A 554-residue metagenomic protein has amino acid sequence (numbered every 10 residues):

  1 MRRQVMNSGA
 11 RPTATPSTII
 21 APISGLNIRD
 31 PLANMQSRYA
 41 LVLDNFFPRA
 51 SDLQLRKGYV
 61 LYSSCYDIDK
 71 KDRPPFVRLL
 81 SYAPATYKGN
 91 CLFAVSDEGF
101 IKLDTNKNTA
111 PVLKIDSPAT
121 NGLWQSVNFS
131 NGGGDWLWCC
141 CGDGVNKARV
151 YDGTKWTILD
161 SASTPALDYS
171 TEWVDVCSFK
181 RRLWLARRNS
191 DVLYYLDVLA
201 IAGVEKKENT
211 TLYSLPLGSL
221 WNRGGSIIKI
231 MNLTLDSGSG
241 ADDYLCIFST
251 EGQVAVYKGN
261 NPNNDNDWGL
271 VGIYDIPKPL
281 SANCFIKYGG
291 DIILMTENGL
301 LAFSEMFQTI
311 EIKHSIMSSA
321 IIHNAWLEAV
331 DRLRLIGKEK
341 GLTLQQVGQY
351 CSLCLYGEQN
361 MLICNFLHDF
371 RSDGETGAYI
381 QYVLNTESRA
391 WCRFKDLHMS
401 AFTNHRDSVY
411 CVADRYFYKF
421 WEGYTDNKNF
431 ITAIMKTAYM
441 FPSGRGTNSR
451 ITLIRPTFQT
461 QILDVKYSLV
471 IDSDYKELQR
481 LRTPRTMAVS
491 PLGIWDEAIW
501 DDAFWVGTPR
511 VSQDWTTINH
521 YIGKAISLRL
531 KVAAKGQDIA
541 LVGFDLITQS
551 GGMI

Functional and structural regions predicted by a protein language model:
M1-V112, E172-Y257, L335-L384, Y416: N-terminal beta-propeller domains
M6, V127-F129, H405-R406, E477-I526: Leucine-centric amphipathic alpha-helical interface motifs
D72-A83, A119-G132, A166-S178, I227-M231 (+3 more regions): Repeated scaffold domains used in trafficking and secretory/extracellular systems, primarily beta-propellers
K107-V112, K155-I158, A202-T211, P262-V271 (+2 more regions): Beta-strand initiation motifs
V127-A162, L167-Y169, W173-V176, R182-L185: Hydrophobic or amphipathic alpha-helical targeting/insertion segments
N232-K428: Beta-sheet-dominated scaffold domains
T425-Q461, G523-A525, K531-I554: Exposed low-complexity, polar/acidic, P/S/T/G-rich flexible segments that act as propeptides, protease-susceptible
V465-S473: Short, surface-exposed beta-strand/strand-loop-strand elements in extracellular ectodomains
